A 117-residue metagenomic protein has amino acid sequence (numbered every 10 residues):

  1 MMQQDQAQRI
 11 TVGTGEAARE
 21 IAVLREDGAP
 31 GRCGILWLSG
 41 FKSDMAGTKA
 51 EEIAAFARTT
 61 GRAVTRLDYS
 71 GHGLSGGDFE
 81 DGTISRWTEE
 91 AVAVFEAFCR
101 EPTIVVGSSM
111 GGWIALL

Functional and structural regions predicted by a protein language model:
M2-P30: N-terminal cap/lid segment of alpha/beta-hydrolase-fold proteins
R32-G40: Short beta-strand element of the alpha/beta-hydrolase
F41-A54: The serine-hydrolase catalytic nucleophile loop
A54-G76: Conserved alpha/beta-hydrolase
D81-F98: Alpha/beta-hydrolase active-site loop
V92, L116-L117: Short, hydrophobic alpha-helix immediately C-terminal to the catalytic nucleophile
G107-A115: Gly/Ala-rich beta-loop-alpha elbow adjacent to hydrolase catalytic centers
